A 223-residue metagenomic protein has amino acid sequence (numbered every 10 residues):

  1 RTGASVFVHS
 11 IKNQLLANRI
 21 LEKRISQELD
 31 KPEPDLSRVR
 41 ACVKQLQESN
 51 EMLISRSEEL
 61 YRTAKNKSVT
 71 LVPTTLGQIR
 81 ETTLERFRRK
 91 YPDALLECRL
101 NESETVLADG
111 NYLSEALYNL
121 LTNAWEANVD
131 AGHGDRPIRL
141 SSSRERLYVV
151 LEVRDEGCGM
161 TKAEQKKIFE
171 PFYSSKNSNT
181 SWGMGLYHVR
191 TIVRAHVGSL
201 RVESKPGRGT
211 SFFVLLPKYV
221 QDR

Functional and structural regions predicted by a protein language model:
R1-S10: Conserved HAMP-HisKA connector
A17-D93: Conserved DHp (HisKA) dimerization/phosphotransfer helix of two-component histidine kinases, i.e., the long coiled-coil
L95-T105: Conserved catalytic submotifs in the C-terminal HATPase_c
D155: Acidic ATP/Mg2+-coordinating residue in the GHKL
M160-F172: Short conserved segment of the HATPase_c
G185-V189: Short alpha-helical Gxxx[C/S/T] motif in the catalytic ATP-binding
V193-R194: Detector for a conserved hydrophobic position within an alpha-helical segment of the HATPase_c
